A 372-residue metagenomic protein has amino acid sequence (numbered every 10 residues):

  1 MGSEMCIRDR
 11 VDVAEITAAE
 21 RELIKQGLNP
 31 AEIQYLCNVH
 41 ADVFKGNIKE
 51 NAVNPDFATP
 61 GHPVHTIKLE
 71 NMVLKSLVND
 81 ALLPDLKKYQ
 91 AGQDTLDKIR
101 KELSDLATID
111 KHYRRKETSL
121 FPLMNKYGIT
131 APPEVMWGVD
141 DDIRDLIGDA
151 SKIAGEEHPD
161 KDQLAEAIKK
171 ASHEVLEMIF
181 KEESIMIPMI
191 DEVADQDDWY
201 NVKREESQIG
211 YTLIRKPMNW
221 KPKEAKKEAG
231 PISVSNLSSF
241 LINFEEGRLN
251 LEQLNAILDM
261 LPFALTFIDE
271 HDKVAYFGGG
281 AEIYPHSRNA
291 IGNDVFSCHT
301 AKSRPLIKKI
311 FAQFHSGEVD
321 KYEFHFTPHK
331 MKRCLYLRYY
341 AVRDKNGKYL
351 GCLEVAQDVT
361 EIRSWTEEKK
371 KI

Functional and structural regions predicted by a protein language model:
G2-I7: Short, small-residue-biased leader/transition segments that mark boundaries at the very start of proteins
D12-L82: Long, charged all-alpha helical bundle/coiled-coil segments in cytosolic proteins
E50-A58, Y89-L96, P159-L164: Short, charged/polar, low-complexity loop and linker segments that flank or interrupt alpha-helical bundles
P60-I67, D97-T108, A167-E174: Alpha-helical scaffold segments that form or flank carboxylate-/histidine-based iron centers
M72-G148, M178: Charged, well-structured binding/catalytic surfaces in domain cores that contact anionic ligands
P133, I143-I232: Long amphipathic all-alpha helical oligomerization modules
S235, S239-F314, K369-I372: PAS-family sensory domains
G280, H286-R363: Sensory/regulatory domains in signal-transduction proteins
